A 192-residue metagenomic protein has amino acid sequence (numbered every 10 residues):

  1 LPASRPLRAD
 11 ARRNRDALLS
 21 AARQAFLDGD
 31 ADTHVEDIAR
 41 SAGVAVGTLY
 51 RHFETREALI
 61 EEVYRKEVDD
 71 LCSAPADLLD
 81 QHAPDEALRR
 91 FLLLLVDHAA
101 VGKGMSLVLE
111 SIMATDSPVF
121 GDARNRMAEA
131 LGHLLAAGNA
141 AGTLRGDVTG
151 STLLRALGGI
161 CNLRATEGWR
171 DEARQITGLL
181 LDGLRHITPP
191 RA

Functional and structural regions predicted by a protein language model:
L1-S41, A58-E61: Basic, helix-initiating cap at the start of DNA-binding domains
S20, D69, D85-A100, E129 (+1 more regions): Amphipathic alpha-helical segments that line or abut small-molecule/effector binding pockets and mediate allosteric
G43-F53: Short hydrophobic/aromatic patch on the recognition helix
F53, I60-E67: Alpha-helical DNA-contacting segments of helix-turn-helix folds
E62, S73-V101, D116-V119: Hydrophobic alpha-helical connector segments
D69, T115-C161, A165-E167, D171: Amphipathic alpha-helical packing segments from all-alpha helical-bundle domains
L107-S117: Short linear capping/connector segments at secondary-structure termini
L163-G168, R174-P190: Conserved NTP phosphate-binding and transfer environment spanning the P-loop NTPase/kinase superfamily
